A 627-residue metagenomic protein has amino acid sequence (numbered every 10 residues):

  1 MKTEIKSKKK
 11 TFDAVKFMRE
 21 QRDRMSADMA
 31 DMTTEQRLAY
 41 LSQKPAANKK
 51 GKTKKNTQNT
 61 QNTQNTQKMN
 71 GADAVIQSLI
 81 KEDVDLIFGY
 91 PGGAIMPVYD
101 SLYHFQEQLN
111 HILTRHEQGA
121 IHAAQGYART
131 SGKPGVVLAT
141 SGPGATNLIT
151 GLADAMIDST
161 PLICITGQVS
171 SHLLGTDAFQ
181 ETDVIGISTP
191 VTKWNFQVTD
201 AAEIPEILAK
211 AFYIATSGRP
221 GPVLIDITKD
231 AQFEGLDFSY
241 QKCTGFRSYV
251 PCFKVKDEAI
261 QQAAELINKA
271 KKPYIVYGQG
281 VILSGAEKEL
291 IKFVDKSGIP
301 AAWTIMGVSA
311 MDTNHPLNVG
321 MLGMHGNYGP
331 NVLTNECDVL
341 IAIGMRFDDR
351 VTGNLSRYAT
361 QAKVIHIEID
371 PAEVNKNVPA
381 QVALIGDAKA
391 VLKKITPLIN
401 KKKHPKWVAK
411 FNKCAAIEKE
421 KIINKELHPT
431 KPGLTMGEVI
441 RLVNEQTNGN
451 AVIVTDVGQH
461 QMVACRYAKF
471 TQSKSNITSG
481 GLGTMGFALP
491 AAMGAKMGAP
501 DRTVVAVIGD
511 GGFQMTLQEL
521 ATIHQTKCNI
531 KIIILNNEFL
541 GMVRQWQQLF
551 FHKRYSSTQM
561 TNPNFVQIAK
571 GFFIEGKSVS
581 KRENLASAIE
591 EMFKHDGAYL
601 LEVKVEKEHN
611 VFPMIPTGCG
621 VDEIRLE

Functional and structural regions predicted by a protein language model:
M1-N59: Anionic, Ser/Thr-rich low-complexity intrinsically disordered regions
A72-I76, I80-D85, G93, V98-Y103 (+2 more regions): Active-site diphosphate/adenylate-binding microenvironment
M96-S171, Y328-L340, G344-D348, M462-L540: Thiamine diphosphate
R129, Q279-I365, T471-D501, T516-Q518 (+3 more regions): Glycine-rich, anion-gripping cofactor-binding loops and their flanking helix/strand elements in enzyme active sites
I165, L173, F179-Q180, N375-N377 (+4 more regions): Thiamine diphosphate
T166-I207, G307-F411, I589: Glycine-rich, acidic loop regions that bind phosphate or pyrophosphate groups
T182, K210, I214-K269, I423 (+1 more regions): Conformationally flexible catalytic loops at phosphate/diphosphate-handling active centers
A202, F238-Y240, Q261, E265 (+4 more regions): Phosphate/pyrophosphate-binding active-site segments
